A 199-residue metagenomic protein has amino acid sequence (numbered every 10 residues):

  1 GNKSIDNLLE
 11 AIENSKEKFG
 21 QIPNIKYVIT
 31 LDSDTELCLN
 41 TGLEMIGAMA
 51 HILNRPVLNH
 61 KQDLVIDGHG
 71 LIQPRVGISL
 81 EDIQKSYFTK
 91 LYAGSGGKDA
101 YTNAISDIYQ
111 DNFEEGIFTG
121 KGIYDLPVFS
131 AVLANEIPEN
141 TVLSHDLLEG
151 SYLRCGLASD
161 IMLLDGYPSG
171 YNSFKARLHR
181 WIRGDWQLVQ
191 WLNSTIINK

Functional and structural regions predicted by a protein language model:
G1-K199: Internal catalytic domains of large membrane-associated glycosyltransferases
